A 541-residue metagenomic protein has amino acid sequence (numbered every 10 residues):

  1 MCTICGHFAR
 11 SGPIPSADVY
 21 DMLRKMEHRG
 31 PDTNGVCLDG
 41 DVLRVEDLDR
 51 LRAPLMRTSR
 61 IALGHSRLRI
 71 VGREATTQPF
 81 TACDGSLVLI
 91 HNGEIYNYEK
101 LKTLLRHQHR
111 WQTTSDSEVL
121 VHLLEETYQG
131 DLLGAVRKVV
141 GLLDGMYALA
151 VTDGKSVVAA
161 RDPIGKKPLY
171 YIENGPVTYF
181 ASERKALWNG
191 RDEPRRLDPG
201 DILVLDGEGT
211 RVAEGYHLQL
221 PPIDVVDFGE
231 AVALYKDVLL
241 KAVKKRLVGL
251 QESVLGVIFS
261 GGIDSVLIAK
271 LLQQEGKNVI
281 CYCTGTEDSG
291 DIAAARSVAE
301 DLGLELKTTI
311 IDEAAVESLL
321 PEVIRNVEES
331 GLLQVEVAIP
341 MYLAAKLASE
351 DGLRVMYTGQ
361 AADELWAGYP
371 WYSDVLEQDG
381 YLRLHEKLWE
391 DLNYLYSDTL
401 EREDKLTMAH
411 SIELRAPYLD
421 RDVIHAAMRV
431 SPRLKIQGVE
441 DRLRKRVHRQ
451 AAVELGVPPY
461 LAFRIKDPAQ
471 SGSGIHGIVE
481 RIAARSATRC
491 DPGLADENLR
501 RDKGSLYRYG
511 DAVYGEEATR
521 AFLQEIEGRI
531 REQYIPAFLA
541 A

Functional and structural regions predicted by a protein language model:
M1-N326, V453: Cysteine-centered catalytic environments shared across enzyme families
F8-P13, H107, S156-V158, P163-L169 (+4 more regions): ATP-dependent adenylate-handling active sites, centered on carboxylate activation for C-N bond formation
N34, R110-D116, L132-A135, Q437-G438 (+2 more regions): Short, surface-exposed acidic
N34-L43, S115-V119, R444-H448, R464-G474: Polar, surface-exposed loop/tail segments that function as active-site lids or cofactor/substrate-recognition elements
G209-E214, I478-T488: Short glycine/proline-rich, acidic loop/turn segments that cap or connect secondary-structure elements
